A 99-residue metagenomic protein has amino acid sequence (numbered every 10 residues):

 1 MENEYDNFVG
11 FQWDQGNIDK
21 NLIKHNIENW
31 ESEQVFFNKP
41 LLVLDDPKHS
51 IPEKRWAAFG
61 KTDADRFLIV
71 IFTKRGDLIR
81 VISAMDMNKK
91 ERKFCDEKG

Functional and structural regions predicted by a protein language model:
M1-G99: Ribonuclease/tRNase effector modules and their secretory precursors
